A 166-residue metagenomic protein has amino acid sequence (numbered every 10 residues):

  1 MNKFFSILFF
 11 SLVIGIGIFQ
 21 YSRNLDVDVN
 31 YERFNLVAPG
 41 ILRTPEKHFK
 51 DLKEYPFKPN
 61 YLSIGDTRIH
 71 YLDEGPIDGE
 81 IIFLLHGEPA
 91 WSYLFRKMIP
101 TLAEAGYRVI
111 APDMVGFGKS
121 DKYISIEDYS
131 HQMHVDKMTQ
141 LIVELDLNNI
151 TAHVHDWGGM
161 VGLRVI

Functional and structural regions predicted by a protein language model:
N2-E80, E104-Y107: Alpha/beta-hydrolase fold catalytic core
L52, I64-D66, L72, E104 (+1 more regions): Active-site loop/oxyanion-hole signature of alpha/beta-hydrolase fold enzymes
E74-K119: Conserved HGGG/HGGXW glycine-rich cap/lid loop of the alpha/beta-hydrolase fold
K97, R164-V165: Active-site signature of alpha/beta-hydrolase-fold catalytic machinery across serine- and Asp/Cys-nucleophile hydrolases
L102, V165-I166: Aromatic pocket-lining residues of Rossmann-like dinucleotide-binding sites
V154, G158, G162: Gly/Ala-rich beta-loop-alpha elbow adjacent to hydrolase catalytic centers
